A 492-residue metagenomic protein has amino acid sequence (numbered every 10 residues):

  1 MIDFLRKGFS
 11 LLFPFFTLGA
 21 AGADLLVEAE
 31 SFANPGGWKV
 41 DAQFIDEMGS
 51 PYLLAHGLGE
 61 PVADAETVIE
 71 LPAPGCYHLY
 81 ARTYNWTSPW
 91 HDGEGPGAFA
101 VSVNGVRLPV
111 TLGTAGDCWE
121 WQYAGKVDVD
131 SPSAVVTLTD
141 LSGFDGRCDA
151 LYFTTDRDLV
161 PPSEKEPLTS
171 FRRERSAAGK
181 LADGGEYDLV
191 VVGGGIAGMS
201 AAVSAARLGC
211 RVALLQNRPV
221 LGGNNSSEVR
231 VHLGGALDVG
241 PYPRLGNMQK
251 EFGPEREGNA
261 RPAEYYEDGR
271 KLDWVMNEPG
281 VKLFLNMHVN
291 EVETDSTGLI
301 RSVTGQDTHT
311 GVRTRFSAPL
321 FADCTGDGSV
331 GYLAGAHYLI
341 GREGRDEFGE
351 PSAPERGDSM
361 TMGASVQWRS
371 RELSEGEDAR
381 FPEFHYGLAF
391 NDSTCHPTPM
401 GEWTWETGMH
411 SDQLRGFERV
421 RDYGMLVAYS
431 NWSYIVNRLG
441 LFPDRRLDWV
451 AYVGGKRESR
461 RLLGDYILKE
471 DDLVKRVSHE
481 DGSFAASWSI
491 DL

Functional and structural regions predicted by a protein language model:
G8-T17: Bacterial N-terminal signal peptides
G22-A178: Extracytoplasmic
W90-G93, C148-A150, P162-K165, A202-S204 (+5 more regions): Short, solvent-exposed loop/turn and secondary-structure capping segments
S176-D183, N224, N286, T297-S302 (+2 more regions): Flavin (FAD/FMN)-binding glycine-rich loop and adjacent Rossmann-like elements that form
D183-G195: Beta1/beta-strand and adjacent pyrophosphate-binding region of the FAD-binding site in flavoprotein oxidoreductases
E186-D188, L208-V212, E278-K282, T314 (+2 more regions): Loop/turn elements at helix/coil->beta-strand transitions in domains of secreted/extracellular proteins
G198: N-terminal Rossmann-fold NAD(P) dinucleotide-binding loop
S204, C210-R211, Q216-E293, L339 (+1 more regions): Conserved N-terminal/central alpha/beta ligand/cofactor-binding core
